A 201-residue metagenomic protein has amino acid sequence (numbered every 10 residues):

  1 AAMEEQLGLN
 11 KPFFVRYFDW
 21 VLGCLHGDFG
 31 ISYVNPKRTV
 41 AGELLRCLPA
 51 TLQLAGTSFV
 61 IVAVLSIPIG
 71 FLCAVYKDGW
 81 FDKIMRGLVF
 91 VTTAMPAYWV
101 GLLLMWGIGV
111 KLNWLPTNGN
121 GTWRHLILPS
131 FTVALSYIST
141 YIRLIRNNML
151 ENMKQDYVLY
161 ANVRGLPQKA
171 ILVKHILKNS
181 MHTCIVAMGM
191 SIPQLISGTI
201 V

Functional and structural regions predicted by a protein language model:
A1-F18, V34, L112-L128: Hydrophobic alpha-helical transmembrane segments of membrane transport/permease proteins and related membrane-embedded
A1-N10, R46, A63, L72 (+1 more regions): N-terminal signal-anchor/first transmembrane alpha helix
A2-E5, D19, G23, G42 (+4 more regions): Short amphipathic alpha-helical coupling elements at transmembrane boundaries
Q6-I67: An internal, D/E-rich "acidic patch" concept
P12, R16-W20, C24, T39 (+7 more regions): Generic alpha-helical secondary structure signal
R46-F81, N120-V201: Alpha-helical transmembrane segments of integral membrane proteins, especially multi-pass inner/plasma-membrane
R86-N147: Membrane-water interface segments at transmembrane-helix boundaries in multipass membrane proteins
